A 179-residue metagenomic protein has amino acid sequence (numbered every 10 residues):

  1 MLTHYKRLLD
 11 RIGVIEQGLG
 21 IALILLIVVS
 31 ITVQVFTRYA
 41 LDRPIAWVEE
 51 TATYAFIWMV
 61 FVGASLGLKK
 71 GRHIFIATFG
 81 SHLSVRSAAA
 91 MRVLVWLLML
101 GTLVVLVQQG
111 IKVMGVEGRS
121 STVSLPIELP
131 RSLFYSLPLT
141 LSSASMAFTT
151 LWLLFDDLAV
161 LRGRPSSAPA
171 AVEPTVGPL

Functional and structural regions predicted by a protein language model:
M1-L179: Alpha-helical transmembrane segments and membrane-interface helix-loop junctions in multi-pass membrane proteins
